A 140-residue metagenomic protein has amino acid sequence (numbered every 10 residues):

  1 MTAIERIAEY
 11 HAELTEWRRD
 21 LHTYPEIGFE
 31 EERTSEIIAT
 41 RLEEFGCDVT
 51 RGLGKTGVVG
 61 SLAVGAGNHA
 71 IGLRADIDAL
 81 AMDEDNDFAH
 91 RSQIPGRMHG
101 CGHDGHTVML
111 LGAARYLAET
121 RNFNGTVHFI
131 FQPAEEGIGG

Functional and structural regions predicted by a protein language model:
T2-H99, V108-L111, R115-N124: Acidic/His- and Gly-rich active-site-bordering loop/insert found across diverse amide/peptide-bond hydrolases
H99-G100, I130: Short glycine-rich or small-residue beta-strand-to-loop segments that form or flank ligand, phosphate, metal/Fe-S
H106-L110, I138-G140: Short glycine/serine/threonine-rich phosphate/pyrophosphate-binding segments that cradle anionic phosphate groups
F123-G140: Fold-level recognition of mixed alpha/beta catalytic cores in primary-metabolism enzymes, strongest
